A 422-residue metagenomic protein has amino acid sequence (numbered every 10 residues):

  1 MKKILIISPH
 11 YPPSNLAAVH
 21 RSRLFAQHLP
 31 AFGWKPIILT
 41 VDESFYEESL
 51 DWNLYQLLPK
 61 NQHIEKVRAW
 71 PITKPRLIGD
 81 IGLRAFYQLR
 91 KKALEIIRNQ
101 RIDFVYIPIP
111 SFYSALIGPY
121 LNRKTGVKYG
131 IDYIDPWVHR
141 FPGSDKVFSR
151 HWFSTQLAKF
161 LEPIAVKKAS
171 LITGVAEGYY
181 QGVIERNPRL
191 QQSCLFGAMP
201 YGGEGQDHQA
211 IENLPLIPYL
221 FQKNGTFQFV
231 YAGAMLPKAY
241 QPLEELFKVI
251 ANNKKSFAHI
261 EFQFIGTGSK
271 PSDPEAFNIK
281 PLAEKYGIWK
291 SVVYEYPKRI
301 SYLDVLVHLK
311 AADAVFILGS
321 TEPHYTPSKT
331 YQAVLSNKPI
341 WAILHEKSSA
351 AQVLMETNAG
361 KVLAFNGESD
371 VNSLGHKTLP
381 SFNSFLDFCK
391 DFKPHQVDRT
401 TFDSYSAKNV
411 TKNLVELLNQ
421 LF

Functional and structural regions predicted by a protein language model:
M1-V67, F257, T411, E416-F422: N-terminal subdomain of nucleotide-sugar transferases
S44, T125-K128, H139-I164, I184 (+1 more regions): Nucleotide-sugar donor phosphate/pyrophosphate-binding loop at the beta->alpha transition of glycosyltransferases
Y113-L116, Y120-K124, W152-G174: Membrane-proximal helix-turn-helix segments that form the acceptor-binding/catalytic region of lipid-linked
K159, P163-F196, G205: A short, active-site helix/loop in glycosyltransferases that binds the activated sugar's phosphate group
S170, S291, V307-P323: Acidic donor-binding loop of glycosyltransferase active sites
L220-Y240, F247-K248, V410: Conserved donor-binding/catalytic core segment of Leloir-type glycosyltransferases
G266-G268, P274-D304: Nucleotide-activated donor-binding/catalytic signature segment of Leloir-type glycosyltransferases, i.e., the conserved
F365-P380, S384-Q420: A charged, aromatic-enriched C-terminal amphipathic alpha-helix characteristic of glycosyltransferases across folds
